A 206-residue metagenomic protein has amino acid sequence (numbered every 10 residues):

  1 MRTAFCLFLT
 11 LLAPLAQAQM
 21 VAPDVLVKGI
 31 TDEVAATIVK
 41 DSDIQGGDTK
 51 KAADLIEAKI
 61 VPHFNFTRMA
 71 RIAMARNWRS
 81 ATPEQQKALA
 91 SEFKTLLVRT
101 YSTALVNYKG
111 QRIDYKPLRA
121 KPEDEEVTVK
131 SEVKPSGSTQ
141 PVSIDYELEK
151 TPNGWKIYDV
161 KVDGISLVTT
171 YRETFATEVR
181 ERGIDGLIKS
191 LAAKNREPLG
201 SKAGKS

Functional and structural regions predicted by a protein language model:
M1-A4: Positively charged n-region of N-terminal signal peptides that target proteins for export
P14-Q19: Sec/Tat signal peptide C-region and signal peptidase I cleavage site
M20-Y101: Early exported N-terminus immediately downstream of N-terminal targeting peptides
V21, V25, A36, K40-G47 (+10 more regions): Surface-exposed, polar/charged faces of alpha-helical domains in mature secreted/periplasmic/lumenal proteins
R99-P141, K194-S206: Surface-exposed, charged secondary-structure patches
E132-K134, L148, D185-I188: Low-complexity, acidic/polar, glycine-enriched regions of mature
P141-T169: Short beta-strand edge/turn micro-motifs at domain boundaries
D159-S206: Low-complexity, intrinsically disordered terminal/linker segments enriched in charged and Gly/Pro repeats
